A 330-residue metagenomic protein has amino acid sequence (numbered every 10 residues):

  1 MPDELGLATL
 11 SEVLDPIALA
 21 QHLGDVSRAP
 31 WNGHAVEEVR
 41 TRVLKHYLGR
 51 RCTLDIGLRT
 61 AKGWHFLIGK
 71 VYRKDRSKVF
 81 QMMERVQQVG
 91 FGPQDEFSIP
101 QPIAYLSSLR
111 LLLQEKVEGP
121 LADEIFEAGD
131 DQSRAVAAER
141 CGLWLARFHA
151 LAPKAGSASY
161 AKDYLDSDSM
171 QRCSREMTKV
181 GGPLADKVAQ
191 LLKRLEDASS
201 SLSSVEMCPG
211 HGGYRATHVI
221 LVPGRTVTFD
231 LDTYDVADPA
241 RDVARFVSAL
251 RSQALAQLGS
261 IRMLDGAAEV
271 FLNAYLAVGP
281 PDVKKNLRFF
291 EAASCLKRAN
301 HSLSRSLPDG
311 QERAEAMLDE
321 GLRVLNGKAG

Functional and structural regions predicted by a protein language model:
M1-L48, D55, W64-I68, D319-G330: Non-catalytic N-terminal targeting/anchoring module and adjacent flexible stem/linker that precedes the structured
A18-E37, P153-G212, A277: An alpha-helical support segment within catalytic cores of ATP-dependent transferases
R42-D163, R172, S203-S204: ATP-binding pocket architecture of kinase catalytic cores
V79-V86, C141-H149, L191-L195, D242-V243 (+3 more regions): Structural preference for long, well-ordered alpha-helical segments in enzyme cores
S159-Y160, R305-L318: Hydrophobic/aromatic-rich alpha-helical bundle segments in the mid-to-C-terminal region
T217-A249: Catalytic activation segment of kinase domains across protein kinase-like and atypical kinase folds
A240-G279, A293-G310: Active-site activation/catalytic loop segments of kinase-like enzymes and analogous catalytic loops in related
P280-E291: All-alpha amphipathic helical-bundle segments outside canonical DNA-binding/catalytic cores that form hydrophobic
